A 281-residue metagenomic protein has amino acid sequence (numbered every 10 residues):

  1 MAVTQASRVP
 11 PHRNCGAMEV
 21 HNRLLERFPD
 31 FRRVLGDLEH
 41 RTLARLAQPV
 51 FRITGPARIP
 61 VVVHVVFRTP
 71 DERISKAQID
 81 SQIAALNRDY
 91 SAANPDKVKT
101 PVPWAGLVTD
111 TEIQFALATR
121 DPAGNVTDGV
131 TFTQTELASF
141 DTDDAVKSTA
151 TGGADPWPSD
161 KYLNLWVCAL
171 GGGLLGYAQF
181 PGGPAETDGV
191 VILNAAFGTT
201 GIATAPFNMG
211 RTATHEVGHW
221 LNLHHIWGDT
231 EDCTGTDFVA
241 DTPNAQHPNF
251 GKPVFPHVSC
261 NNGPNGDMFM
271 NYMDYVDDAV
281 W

Functional and structural regions predicted by a protein language model:
M1-A93: Primarily auto-inhibitory N-terminal propeptides
N14-M18, D232-T234, S259-N261: Sequence contexts marking disulfide-bonded cysteines in secreted/extracellular proteins
F51-P56, G182-A185, G263-G266: Short glycine/proline-enriched loop/turn "hinge" motifs that connect secondary-structure elements and lie
V63-F67, A196, D277: Short, histidine-centered active-site or binding-site loop motifs used for metal coordination, general acid-base
P70-S75, A203-N208, V276-W281: Active-site rim elements
D80-P256: Metzincin-family zinc-dependent endopeptidase catalytic domain
D241-W281: Metalloprotease/metallohydrolase-associated module, dominated by Zn2+-dependent proteases
